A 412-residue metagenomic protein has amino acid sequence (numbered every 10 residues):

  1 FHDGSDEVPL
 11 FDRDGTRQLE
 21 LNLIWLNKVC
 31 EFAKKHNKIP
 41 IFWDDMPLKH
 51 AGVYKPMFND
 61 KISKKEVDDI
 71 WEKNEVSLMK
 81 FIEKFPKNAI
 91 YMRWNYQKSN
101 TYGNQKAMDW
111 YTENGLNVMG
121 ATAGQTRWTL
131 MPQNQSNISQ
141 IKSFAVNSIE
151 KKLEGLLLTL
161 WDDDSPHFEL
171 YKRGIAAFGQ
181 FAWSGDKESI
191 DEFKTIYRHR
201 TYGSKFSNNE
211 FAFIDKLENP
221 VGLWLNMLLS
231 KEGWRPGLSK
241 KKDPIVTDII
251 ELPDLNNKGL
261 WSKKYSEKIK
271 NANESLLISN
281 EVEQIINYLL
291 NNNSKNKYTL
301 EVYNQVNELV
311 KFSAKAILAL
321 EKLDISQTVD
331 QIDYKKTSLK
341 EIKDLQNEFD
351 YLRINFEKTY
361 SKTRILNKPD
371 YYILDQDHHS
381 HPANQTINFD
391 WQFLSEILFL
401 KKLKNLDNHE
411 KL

Functional and structural regions predicted by a protein language model:
F1-D6: Aromatic-residue-lined binding/catalytic grooves and analogous aromatic/hydrophobic interfacial grooves in multimeric
P9-L412: Substrate-binding groove of N-acetylhexosamine-processing glycoside hydrolases
